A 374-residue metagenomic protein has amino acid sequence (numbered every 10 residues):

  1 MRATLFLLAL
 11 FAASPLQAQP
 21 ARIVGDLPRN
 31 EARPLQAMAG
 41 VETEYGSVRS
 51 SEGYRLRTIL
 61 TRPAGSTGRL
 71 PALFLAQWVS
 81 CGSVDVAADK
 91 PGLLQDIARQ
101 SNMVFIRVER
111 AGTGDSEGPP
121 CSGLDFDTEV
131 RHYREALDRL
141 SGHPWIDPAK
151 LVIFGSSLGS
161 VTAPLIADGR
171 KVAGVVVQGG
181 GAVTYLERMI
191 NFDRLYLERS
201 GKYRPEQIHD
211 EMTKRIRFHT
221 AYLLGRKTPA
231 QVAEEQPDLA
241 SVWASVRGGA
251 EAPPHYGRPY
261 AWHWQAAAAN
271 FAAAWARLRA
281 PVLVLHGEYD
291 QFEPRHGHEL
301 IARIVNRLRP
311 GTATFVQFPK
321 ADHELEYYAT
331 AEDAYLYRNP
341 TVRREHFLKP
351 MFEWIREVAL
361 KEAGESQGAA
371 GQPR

Functional and structural regions predicted by a protein language model:
D26-T67: N-terminal cap/lid segment of alpha/beta-hydrolase-fold proteins
R69-W78: Short beta-strand element of the alpha/beta-hydrolase
S83-L94, R110, H296: The serine-hydrolase catalytic nucleophile loop
L94-E117: Conserved alpha/beta-hydrolase
G123-H143: Alpha/beta-hydrolase active-site loop
Q178-A274: Accessory cap/linker subdomain of secreted extracellular hydrolases
L278, V284-H286: Short beta-strand/loop motif that positions the catalytic acidic residue of the alpha/beta-hydrolase fold
Q291-G297: Conserved alpha/beta-hydrolase "acid-adjacent" motif
